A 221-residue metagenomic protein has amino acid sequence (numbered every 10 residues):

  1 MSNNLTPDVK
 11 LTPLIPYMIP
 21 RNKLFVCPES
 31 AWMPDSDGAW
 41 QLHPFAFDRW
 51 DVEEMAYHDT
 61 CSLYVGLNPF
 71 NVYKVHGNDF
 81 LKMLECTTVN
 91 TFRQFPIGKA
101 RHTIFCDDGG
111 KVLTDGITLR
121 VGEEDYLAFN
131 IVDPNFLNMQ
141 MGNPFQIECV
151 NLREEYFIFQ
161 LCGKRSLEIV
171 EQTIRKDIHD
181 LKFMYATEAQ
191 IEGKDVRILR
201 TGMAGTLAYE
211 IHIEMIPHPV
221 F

Functional and structural regions predicted by a protein language model:
M1-C106, K111-L113: Acidic, proline/glycine-enriched N-terminal capping motif
I117-F221: Acidic, low-complexity central loop/insert segments
